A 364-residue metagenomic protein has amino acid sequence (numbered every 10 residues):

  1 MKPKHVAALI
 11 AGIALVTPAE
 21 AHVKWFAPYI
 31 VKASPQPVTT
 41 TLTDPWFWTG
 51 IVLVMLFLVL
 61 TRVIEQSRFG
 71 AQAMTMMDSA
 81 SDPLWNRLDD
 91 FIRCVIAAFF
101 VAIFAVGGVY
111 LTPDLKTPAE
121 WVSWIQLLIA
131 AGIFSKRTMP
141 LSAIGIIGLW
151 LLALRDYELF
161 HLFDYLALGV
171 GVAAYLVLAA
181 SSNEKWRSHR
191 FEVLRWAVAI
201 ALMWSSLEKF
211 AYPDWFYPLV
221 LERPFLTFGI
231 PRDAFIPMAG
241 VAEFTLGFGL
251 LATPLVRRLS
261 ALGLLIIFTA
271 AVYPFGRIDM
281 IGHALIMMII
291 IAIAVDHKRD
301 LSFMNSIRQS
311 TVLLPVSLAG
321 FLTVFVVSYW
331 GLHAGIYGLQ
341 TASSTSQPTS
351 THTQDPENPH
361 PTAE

Functional and structural regions predicted by a protein language model:
M1-H22: N-terminal secretory/membrane targeting signals
P3, F228-P231, P254: General structural signal for secondary-structure boundaries
E20-D214, A234-M238, A252-E364: Extended, low-polarity transmembrane helix blocks
A211-P231: Membrane-interface interhelical connector segments
A239-T245: Alpha-helical membrane segments in multi-pass integral membrane proteins
L246-L250: Hydrophobic, aromatic-rich transmembrane alpha-helices and their immediate juxtamembrane boundary segments
